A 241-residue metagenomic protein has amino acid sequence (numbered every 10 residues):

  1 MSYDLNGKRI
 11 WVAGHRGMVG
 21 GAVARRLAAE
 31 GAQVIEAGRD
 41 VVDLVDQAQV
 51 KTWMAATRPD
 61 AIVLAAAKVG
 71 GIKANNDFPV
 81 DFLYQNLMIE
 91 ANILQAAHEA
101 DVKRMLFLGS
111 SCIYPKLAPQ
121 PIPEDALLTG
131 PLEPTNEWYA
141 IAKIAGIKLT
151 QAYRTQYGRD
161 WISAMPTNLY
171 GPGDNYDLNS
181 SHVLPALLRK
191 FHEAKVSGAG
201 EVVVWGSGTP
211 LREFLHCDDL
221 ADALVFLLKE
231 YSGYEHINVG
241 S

Functional and structural regions predicted by a protein language model:
S2-A29: N-terminal Rossmann NAD(P)H-binding glycine-rich loop of SDR-like oxidoreductase domains
A28-T52: Adenosine-cofactor binding site in Rossmann-like domains, unifying the SAM/SAH pocket of S-adenosylmethionine-dependent
D43, I113-P115, W138, I162-A186 (+1 more regions): Flexible, glycine-rich beta-alpha linker
Q47-L87, A96-E99: NAD(P)H-binding glycine-rich loop region in Rossmannoid oxidoreductase-like domains and their noncatalytic homologs
A91-N136: Conserved Rossmann-fold NAD(P)-dependent oxidoreductase catalytic core, especially the SDR/UDP-sugar
G109-S110, I147-G173, P185-L188, V196-V204: Conserved beta-loop-beta element that borders a ligand/cofactor-binding pocket
A118, L169-A186, V196-G200, C217-D218 (+1 more regions): Glycine/proline-rich active-site loop of Rossmann-fold NAD(P)-dependent oxidoreductases
W138, A142-A145: Active-site helix of classical SDR
